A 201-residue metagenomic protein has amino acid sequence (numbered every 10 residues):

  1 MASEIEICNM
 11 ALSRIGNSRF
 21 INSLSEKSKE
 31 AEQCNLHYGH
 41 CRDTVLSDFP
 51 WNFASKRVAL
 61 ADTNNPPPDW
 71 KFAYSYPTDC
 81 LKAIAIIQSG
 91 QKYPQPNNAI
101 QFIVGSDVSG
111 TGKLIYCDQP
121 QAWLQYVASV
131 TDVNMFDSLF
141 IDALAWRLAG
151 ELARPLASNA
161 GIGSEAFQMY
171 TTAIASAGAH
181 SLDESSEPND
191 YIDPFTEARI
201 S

Functional and structural regions predicted by a protein language model:
M1-S23, I200-S201: Short, intrinsically disordered N-terminal pre-domain segments
I7, Q95-S201: Internal mixed-charge
I15, R19, C41-F49, S181: Short amphipathic alpha-helical segments enriched in hydrophobics
N17, S25, K56-L60, S129: An acidic- and aromatic-residue-enriched active-site/binding cleft used to recognize and process polar
N22-E26, L156: Short, solvent-exposed helix-loop connector elements
E26-V45, I162-A179: Short secondary-structure subsegments characteristic of cysteine-rich extracellular domains
A31-S106, F136-L152, L156: Divalent metal-cofactor coordination and adjacent catalytic microenvironments
